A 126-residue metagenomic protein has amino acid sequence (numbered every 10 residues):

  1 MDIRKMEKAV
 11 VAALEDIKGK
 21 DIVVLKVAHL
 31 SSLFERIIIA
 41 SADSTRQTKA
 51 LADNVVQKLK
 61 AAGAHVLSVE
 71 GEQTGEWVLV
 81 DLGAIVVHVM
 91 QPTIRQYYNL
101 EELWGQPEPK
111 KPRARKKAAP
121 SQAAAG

Functional and structural regions predicted by a protein language model:
M1-H29, D43-A50, G71, W77 (+2 more regions): Long, contiguous binding/interaction regions
S32-E35, D81-G83: A short, glycine/Asx- and small/polar-enriched loop/turn that sits immediately N-terminal to a beta-strand
I39-S41: Short hydrophobic/aromatic beta-strand micro-patches that form the beta-sheet surface supporting nucleotide- or nucleic
S44-A64, L79: Compact, glycine-rich, soluble single-domain proteins
H65, V69: Basic, polyanion-binding surface patches
